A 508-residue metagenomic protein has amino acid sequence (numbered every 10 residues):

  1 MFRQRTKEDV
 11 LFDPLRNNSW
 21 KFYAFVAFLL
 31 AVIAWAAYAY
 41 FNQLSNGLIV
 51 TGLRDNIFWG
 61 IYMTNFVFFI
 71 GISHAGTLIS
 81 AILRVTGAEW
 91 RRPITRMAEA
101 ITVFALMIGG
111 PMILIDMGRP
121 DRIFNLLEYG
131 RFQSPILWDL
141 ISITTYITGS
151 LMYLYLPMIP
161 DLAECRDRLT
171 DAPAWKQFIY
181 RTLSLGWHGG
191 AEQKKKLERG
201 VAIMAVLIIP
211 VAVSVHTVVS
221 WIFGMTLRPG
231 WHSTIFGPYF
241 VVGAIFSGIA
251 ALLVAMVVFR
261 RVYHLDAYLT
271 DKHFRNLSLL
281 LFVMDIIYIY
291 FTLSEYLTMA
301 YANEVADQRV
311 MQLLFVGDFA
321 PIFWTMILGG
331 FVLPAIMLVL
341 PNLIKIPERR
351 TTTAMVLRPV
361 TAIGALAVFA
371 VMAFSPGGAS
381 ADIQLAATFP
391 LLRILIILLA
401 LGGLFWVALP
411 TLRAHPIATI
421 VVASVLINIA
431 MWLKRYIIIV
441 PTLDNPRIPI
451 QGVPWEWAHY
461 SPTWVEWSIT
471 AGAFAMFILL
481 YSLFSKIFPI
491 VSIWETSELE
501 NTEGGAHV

Functional and structural regions predicted by a protein language model:
M1-A75, S482, E495: N-terminal signal-anchor module of multipass membrane proteins
F12-Y40, A88-W90, E128-F132, I136-G330 (+2 more regions): Long, contiguous internal "core" modules enriched in hydrophobic/ aromatic residues
V26-A34, V103-P111, V283-F291, V422-Y436: Hydrophobic alpha-helical membrane-insertion segments
I57-D121: Membrane helical hairpin/interfacial module
M107-G118, L185-V201, F369-P376, K434-T442 (+1 more regions): Hydrophobic alpha-helical transmembrane segments of integral membrane proteins
I113-L126, Y155, I159: Transmembrane alpha-helix boundary signature
F124-E128, Q308-F315, A381-L385, N445-E466: Short, membrane-exposed interhelical loops at transmembrane-helix boundaries
M337-L338, T351, M355-M372, I394-A408 (+3 more regions): Long, low-charge, small-residue-enriched segments that form tightly packed helices used for assembly/packing
